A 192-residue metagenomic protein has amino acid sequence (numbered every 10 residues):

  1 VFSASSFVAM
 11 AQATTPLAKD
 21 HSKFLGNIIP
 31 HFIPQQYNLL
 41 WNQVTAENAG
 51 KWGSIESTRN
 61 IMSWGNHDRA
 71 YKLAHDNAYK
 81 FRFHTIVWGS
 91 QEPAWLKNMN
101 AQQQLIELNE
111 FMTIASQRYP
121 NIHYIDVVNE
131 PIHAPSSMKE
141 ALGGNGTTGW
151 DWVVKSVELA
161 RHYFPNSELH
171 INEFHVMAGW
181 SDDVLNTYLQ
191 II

Functional and structural regions predicted by a protein language model:
V1-S6: Bacterial N-terminal signal peptides
F7-A11: Sec/Tat signal peptide C-region and signal peptidase I cleavage site
Q12-A49: Boundary/entry segment of secreted carbohydrate-active catalytic domains
H21-I29, N98-Q104, D183: Short, compositionally biased strand/turn segments that nucleate or flank brief secondary-structure elements
F32, L39-S57, G65-A178: Substrate-binding cleft and catalytic face of glycoside hydrolase catalytic domains, especially the flexible beta-alpha
V176-I192: Substrate-binding cleft/loops of secretory-pathway carbohydrate-active enzymes
